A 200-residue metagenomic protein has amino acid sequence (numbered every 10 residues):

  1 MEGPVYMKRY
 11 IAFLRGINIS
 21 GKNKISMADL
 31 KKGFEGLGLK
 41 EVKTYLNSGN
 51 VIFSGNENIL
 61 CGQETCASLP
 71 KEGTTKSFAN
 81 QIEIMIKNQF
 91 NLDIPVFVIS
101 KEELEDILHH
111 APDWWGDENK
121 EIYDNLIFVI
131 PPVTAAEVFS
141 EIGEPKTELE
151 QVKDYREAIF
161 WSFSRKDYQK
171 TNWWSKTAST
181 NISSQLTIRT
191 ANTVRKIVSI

Functional and structural regions predicted by a protein language model:
M1-Y6: Short, Lys/Arg-enriched N-terminal segments with co-localized hydrophobic residues within the first ~10-30 amino acids
K8-S48, I52-I200: Surface-exposed, charge/polar-rich loops and edge strands
